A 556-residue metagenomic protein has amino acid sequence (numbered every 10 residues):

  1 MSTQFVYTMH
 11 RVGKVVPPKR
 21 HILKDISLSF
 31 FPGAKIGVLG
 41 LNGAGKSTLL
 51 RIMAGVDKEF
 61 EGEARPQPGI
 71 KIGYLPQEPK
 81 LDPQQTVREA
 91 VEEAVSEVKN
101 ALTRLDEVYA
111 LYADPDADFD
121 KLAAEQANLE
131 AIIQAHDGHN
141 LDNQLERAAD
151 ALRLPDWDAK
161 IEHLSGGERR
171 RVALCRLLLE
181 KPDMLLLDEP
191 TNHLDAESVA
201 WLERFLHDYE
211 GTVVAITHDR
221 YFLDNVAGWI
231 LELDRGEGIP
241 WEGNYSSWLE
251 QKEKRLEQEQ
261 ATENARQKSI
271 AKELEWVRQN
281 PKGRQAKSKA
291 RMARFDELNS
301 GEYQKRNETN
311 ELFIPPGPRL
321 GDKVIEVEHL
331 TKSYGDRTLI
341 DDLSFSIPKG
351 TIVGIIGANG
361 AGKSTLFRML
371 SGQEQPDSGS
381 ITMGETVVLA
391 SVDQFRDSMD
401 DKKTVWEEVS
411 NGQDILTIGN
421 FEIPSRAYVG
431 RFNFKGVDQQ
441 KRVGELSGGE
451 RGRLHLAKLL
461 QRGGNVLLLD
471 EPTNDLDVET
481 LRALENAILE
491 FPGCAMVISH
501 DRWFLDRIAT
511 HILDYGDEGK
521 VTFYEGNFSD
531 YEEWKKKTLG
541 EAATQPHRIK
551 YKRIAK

Functional and structural regions predicted by a protein language model:
M1-N264, E308, I314-K556: ABC ATP-binding cassette signature C-motif
Q251-R284, S288-R294, L298-K305: Intracellular alpha-helical coupling/juxtamembrane segments of multi-pass membrane proteins
